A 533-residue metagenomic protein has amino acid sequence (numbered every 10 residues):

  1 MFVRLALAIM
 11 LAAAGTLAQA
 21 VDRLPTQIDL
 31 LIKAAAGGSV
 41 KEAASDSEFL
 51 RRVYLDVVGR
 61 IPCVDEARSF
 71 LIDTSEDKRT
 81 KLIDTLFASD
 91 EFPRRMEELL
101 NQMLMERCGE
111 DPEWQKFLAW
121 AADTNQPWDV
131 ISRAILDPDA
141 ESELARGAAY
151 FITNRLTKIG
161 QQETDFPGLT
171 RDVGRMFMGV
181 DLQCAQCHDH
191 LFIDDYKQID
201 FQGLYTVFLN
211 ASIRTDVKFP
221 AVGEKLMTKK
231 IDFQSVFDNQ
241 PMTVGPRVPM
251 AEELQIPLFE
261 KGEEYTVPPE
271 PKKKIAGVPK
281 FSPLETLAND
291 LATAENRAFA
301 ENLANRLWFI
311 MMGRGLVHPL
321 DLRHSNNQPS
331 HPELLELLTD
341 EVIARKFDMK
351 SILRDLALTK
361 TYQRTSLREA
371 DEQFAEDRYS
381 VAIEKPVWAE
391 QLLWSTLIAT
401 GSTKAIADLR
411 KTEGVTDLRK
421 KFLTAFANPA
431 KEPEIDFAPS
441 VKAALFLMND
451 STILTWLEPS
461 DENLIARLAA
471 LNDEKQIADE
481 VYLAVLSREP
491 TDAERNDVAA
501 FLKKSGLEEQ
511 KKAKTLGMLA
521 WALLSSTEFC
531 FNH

Functional and structural regions predicted by a protein language model:
M1: A positively charged, amphipathic N-terminal helix/segment that binds anionic biomolecules
R4-A14: Bacterial N-terminal signal peptides
T16-A20: Sec/Tat signal peptide C-region and signal peptidase I cleavage site
V21-S235, F299-T339, M349, L353-L483 (+1 more regions): Short, structured secondary-structure elements that scaffold catalytic or ligand/cofactor-binding regions
Q240-N305, F309-D321: Active-site-adjacent "gating/activation" loops or surface patches in catalytic cores
A294, L338-V342: Alpha-helical support elements that line or immediately flank enzyme active sites and cofactor-binding pockets
R345: Flexible coil/turn residues that form the inter-helical turn or adjacent wing/linker of helix-turn-helix
S487: Conserved micro-motifs of the catalytic ATP-binding
